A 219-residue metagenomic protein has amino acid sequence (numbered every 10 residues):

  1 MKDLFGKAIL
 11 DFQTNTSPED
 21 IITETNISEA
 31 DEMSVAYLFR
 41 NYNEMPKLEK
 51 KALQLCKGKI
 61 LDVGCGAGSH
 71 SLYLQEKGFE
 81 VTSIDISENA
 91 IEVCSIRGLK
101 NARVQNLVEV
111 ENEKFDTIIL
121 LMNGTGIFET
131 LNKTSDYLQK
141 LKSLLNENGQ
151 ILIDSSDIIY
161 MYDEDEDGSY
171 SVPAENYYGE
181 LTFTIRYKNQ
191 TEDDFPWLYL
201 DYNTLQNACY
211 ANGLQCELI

Functional and structural regions predicted by a protein language model:
M1-T23: N-terminal auxiliary segments of SAM/dcSAM-dependent transferases
A36-K59: Conserved alpha-helix/loop element of class I SAM-dependent methyltransferases that forms part of the SAM/SAH-binding
A67: Conserved SAM/SAH-binding loop
S87-E88: Conserved SAM/SAH-binding beta-strand->alpha-helix loop
G98-E109: Conserved SAM-binding strand-loop segment of SAM-dependent methyltransferases
F115-S135: A short SAM/SAH-binding and catalytic strip from SAM-dependent methyltransferases
T134-E147: A short glycine-rich, Lys/Arg-flanked "PGG" loop and its adjoining helix->strand segment in the class I
E147-T204: SAM-dependent methyltransferase
